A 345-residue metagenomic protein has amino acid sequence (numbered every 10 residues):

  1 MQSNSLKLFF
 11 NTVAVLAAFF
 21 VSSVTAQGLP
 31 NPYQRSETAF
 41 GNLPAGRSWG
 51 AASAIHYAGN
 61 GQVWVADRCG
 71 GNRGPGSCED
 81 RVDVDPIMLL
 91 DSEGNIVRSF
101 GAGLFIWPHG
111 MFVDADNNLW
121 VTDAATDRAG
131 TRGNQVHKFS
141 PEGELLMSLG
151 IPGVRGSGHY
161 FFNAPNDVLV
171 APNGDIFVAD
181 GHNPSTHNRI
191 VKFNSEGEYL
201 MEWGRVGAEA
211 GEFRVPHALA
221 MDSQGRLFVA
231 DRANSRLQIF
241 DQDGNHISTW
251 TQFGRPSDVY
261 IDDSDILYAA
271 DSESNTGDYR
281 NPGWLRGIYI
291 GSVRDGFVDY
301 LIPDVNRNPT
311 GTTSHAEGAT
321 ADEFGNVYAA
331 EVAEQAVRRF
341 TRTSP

Functional and structural regions predicted by a protein language model:
M1-V13: Bacterial N-terminal signal peptides that target proteins for export
N11-S23: Bacterial N-terminal signal peptides
Q27-P345: Eukaryotic scaffold repeat domains enriched in small/polar residues
